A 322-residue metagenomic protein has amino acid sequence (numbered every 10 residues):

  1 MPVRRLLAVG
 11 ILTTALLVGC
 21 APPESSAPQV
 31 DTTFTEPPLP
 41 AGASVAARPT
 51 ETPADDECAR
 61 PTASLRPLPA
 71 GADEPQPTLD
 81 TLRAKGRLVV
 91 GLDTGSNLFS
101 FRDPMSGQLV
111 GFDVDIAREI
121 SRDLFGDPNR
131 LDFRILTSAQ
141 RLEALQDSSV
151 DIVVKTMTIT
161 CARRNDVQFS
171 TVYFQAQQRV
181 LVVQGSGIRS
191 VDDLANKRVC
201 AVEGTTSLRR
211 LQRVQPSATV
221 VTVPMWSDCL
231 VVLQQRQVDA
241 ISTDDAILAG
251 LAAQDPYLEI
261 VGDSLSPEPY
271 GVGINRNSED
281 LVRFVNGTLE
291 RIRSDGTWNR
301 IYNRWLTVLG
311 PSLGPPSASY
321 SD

Functional and structural regions predicted by a protein language model:
A15-G19: C-terminal motif of bacterial Sec signal peptides marking the signal peptidase cleavage site
C20-E24: Bacterial signal peptide processing site
D31-V153: Extracytoplasmic small-molecule ligand-binding "clamshell" domains of the periplasmic binding protein/Venus flytrap
P38-D73, T205, V272-G310: Extended ligand-binding regions for polar small-molecule ligands
V89-L92, V110, V191-S207: Short loop->beta-strand "edge-of-pocket" segments that line small-molecule binding or catalytic clefts across diverse
R118, R122, N129-D193: Acidic, polar ligand-binding/catalytic clefts
T156-N165, Q234-P267: A ligand-binding cleft/hinge motif common to bilobed small-molecule-binding domains
F174-V182, A249-T288, V308-D322: Periplasmic-binding protein-like
